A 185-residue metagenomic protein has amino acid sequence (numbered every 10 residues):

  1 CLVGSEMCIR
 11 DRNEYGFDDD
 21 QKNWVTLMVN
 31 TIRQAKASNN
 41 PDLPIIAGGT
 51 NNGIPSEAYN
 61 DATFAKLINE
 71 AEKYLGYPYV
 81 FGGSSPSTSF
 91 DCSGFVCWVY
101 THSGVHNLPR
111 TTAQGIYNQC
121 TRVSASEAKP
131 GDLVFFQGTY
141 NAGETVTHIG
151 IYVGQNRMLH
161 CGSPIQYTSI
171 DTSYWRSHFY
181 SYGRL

Functional and structural regions predicted by a protein language model:
C1-I9: Single conserved hydrophobic/aromatic residue that forms the stacking wall/gate of nucleotide- or nucleobase-binding
R10-R12, F95-V96, G150: Short alpha-helical segments in extracytoplasmic peptidoglycan/chitin-binding modules and envelope-associated proteins
E14-P78, S126, S177-L185: Intrinsically disordered, low-complexity, Pro/Ser/Thr/Asn/Gly/Ala-rich spacer/linker segments adjacent to signal
F17-D20, Y59-T63, S84-C92, C120-S126 (+2 more regions): Extracytoplasmic/periplasmic, Sec-exported soluble proteins
N30, Q34-A35, N39, H106 (+3 more regions): Aromatic- and glycine-rich peptidoglycan recognition patches
Y77-P130: Catalytic cysteine-centered active-site loop
L133-F135, I151: Hydrophobic beta-strand signal
